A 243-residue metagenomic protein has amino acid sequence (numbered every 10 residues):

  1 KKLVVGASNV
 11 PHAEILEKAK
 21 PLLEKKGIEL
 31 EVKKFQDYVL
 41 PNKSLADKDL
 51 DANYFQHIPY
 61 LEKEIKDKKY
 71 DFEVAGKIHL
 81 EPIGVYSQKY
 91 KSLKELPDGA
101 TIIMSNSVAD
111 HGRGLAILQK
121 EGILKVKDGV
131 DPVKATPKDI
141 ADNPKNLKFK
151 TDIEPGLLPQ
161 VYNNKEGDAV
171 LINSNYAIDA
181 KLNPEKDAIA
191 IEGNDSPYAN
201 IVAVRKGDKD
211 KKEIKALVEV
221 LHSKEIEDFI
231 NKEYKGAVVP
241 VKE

Functional and structural regions predicted by a protein language model:
K1-V10, I28-K34, T101-I102: Short, well-ordered beta-strand elements
V10, Q36-Y38, K48, A52-E62 (+3 more regions): Beta->alpha turn/N-cap motifs
K33-K43, V130-Q160: Short helix-initiation/N-cap motifs at beta->coil->alpha
A46-Q56, A100, I123, K145-L147 (+1 more regions): Alpha-to-beta junction loops
K63-A75, K89-Y90, D179-I191: Ligand-binding "clamshell"
A75-L124, E227: A conserved helix-loop-strand patch within extracytoplasmic ligand-binding domains of the periplasmic binding
P82-L93, A199-K211: A bilobed periplasmic-binding-protein/Venus flytrap-type ligand-binding module shared by bacterial periplasmic
G112-Q119, L221-V241: Periplasmic-binding protein-like
